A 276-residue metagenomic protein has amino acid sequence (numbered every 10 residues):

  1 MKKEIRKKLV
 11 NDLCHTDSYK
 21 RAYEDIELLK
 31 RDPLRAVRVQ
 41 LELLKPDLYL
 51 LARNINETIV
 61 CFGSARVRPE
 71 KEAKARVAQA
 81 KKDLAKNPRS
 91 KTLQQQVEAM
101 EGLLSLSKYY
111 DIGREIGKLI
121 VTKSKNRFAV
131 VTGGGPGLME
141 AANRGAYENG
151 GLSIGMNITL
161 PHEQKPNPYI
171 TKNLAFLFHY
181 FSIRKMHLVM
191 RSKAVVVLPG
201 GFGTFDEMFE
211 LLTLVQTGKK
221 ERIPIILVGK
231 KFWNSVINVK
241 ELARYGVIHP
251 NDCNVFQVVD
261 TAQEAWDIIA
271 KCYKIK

Functional and structural regions predicted by a protein language model:
M1-K3, N11, K271-K276: C-terminal amphipathic helix plus adjacent low-complexity, charged tail appended to glycosyltransferase catalytic
R6-K8, L13-M156: Glycine-rich beta-alpha loop segments
L51-N54, T122-K125, N167-Y169, H187-R191 (+2 more regions): Solvent-exposed alpha-helices and their adjacent loops that cap or buttress functional pockets in soluble metabolic
R76-A78, Y147-E148, E210-V215, E241-Y245 (+1 more regions): Short, solvent-exposed amphipathic alpha-helical segments in soluble enzyme and RNA/protein-processing domains
V131-T132, P136-L198: Phosphate/pyrophosphate-binding betaalpha-module
G150-E163, L212-S235, N251: Short, acidic/small-residue loops that bind anionic groups at enzyme active sites
H179-V228, Y273-K276: Active-site/ligand-binding-proximal alpha/beta "capping" segment
L227-K276: C-terminal functional extensions of proteins
